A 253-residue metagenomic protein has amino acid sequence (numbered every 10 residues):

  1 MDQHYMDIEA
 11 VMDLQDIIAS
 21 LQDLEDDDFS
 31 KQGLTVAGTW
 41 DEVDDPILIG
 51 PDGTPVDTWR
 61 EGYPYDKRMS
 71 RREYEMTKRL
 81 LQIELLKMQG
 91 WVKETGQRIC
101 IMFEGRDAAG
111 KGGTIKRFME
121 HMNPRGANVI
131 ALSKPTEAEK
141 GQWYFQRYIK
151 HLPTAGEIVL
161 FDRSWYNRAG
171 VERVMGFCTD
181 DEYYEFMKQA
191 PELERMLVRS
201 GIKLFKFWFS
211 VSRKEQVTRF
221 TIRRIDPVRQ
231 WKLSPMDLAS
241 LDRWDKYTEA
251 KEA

Functional and structural regions predicted by a protein language model:
M1-A253: Glycine-rich phosphate-binding loop of ATP-dependent small-molecule kinases
